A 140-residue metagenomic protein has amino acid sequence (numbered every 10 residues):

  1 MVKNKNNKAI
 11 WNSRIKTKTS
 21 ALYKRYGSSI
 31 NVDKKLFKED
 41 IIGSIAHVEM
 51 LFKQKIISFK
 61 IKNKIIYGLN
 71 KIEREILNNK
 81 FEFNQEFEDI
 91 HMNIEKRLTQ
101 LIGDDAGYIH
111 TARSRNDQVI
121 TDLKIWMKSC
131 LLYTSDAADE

Functional and structural regions predicted by a protein language model:
V2-S135: A helix-coil-helix interface module used to build multimeric assemblies and to scaffold catalytic/cofactor sites
D136-E140: A short, hydrophobic C-terminal helix/tail in secreted or cell-surface proteins
